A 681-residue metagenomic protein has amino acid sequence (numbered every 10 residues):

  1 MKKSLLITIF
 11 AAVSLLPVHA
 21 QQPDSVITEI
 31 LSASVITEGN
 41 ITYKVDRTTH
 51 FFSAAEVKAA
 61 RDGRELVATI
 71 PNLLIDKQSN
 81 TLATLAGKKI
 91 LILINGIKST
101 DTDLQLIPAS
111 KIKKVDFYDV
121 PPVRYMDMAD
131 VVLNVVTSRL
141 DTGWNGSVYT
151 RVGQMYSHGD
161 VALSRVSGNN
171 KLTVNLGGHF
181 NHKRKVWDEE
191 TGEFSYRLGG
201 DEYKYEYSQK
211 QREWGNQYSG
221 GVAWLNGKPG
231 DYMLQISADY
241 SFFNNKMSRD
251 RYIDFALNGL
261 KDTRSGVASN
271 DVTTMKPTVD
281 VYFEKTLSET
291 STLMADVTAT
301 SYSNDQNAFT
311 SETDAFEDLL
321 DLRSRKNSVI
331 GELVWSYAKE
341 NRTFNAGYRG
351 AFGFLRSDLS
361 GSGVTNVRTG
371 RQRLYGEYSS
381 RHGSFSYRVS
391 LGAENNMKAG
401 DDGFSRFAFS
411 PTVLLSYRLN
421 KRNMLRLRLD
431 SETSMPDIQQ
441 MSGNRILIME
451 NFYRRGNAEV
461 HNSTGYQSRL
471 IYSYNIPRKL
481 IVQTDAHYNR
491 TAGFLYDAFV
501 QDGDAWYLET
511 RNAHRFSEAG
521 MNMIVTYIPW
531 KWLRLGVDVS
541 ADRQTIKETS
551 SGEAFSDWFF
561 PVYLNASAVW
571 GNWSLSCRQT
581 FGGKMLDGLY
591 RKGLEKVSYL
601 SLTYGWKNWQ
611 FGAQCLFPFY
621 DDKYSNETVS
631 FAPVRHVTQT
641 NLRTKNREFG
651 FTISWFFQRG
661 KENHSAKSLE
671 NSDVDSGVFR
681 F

Functional and structural regions predicted by a protein language model:
Q21-E56, K77-Q78, D119, R124: Short, acidic, small-residue-rich periplasmic hinge/interaction motif at the N-terminus of Gram-negative outer-membrane
A33, G63-L66, N80-A83, T102 (+2 more regions): N-terminal periplasmic accessory domains that precede and gate Gram-negative outer-membrane beta-barrel machines
R64-K98: Extracytoplasmic beta-strand/coil segments of soluble accessory domains associated with Gram-negative outer-membrane
T69, G96-P122, G220: Short acidic/polar hinge/loop motifs at secondary-structure boundaries that mediate gating or recognition
M126-L133, D141-E190, G215-Y218: Outer-membrane beta-barrel translocator/receptor signature
T150-Q154, G178-H182, Y240-K246, K285 (+14 more regions): Transmembrane beta-strands of outer-membrane beta-barrel pores
Q217-N245, V267-P411, R418, R422 (+3 more regions): Face-selective signature of the C-terminal outer-membrane beta-barrel domain
N423, T433-Q483, R490-T491, L508-A519 (+2 more regions): Outer-membrane beta-barrel signature, preferentially recognizing the C-terminal barrel domain of Gram-negative
